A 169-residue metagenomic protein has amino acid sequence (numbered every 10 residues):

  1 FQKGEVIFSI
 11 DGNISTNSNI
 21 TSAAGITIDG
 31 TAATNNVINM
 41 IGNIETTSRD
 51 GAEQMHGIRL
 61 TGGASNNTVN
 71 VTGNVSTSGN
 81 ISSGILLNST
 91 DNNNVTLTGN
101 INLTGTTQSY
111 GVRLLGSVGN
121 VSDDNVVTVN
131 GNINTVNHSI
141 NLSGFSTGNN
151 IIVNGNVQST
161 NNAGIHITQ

Functional and structural regions predicted by a protein language model:
F1-Q169: Surface-exposed loop/turn motifs in large extracellular/passenger domains
